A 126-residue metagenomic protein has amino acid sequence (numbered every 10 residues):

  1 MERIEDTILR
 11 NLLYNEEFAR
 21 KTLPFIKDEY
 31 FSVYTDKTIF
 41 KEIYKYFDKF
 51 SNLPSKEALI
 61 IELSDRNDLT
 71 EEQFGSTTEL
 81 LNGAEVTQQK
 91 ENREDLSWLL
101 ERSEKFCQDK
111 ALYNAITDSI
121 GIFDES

Functional and structural regions predicted by a protein language model:
M1-F106: Noncatalytic partner-interaction/assembly domains of nucleic-acid and motor enzyme complexes, especially the accessory
N92-S126: Amphipathic alpha-helical oligomerization/scaffolding segments
